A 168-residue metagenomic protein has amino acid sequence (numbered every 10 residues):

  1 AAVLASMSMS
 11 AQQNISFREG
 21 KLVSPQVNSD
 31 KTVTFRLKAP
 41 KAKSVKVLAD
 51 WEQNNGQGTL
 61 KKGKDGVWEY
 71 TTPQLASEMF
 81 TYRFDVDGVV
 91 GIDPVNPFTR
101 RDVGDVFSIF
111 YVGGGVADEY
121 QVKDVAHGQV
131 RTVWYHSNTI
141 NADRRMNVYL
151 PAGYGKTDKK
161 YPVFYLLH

Functional and structural regions predicted by a protein language model:
A1-Q13: Bacterial Sec-dependent N-terminal signal peptides
S8-A11, K41, E52, K62-K64 (+5 more regions): Low-complexity, Gly/Pro
Q12-N28, Q74-I140: The feature marks proteins involved in alpha-glucan
K31-F35: Structural beta-strand segments of beta-rich domains
R36-S77, D87-G113, L150: Aromatic-rich carbohydrate-binding modules that target alpha-glucans
V45-V47, Y82, M146: Short beta-strand elements bearing conserved aromatic residues within extracellular beta-rich modules
M146-H168: Short beta-strand element of the alpha/beta-hydrolase
